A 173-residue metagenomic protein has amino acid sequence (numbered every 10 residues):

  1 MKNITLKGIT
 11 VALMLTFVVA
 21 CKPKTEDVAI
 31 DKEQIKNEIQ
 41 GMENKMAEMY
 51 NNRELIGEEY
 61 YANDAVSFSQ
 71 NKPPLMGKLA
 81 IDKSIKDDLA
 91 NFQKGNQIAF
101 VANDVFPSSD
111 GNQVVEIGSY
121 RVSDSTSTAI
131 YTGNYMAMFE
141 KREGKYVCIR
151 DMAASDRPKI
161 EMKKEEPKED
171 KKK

Functional and structural regions predicted by a protein language model:
M1-E33: Bacterial Sec-dependent N-terminal signal peptides
C21-L55, E59-Y60, I160-K171: Short, low-complexity N-terminal intrinsically disordered segments enriched in polar/charged residues
D27, T132-K159: Short beta-strand edge/turn micro-motifs at domain boundaries
N52-S69, L79: Short, well-ordered alpha-helical segments enriched in acidic and aromatic residues
Y61, S108-D110, R142: Structural motif
A65-M76, D88-G95: A short gly/proline-enriched turn/hairpin at secondary-structure junctions
N71, G118-Y120, A137, M152: A mature extracytoplasmic/lumenal domain signature
K86-S125: Surface-exposed, charged secondary-structure patches
